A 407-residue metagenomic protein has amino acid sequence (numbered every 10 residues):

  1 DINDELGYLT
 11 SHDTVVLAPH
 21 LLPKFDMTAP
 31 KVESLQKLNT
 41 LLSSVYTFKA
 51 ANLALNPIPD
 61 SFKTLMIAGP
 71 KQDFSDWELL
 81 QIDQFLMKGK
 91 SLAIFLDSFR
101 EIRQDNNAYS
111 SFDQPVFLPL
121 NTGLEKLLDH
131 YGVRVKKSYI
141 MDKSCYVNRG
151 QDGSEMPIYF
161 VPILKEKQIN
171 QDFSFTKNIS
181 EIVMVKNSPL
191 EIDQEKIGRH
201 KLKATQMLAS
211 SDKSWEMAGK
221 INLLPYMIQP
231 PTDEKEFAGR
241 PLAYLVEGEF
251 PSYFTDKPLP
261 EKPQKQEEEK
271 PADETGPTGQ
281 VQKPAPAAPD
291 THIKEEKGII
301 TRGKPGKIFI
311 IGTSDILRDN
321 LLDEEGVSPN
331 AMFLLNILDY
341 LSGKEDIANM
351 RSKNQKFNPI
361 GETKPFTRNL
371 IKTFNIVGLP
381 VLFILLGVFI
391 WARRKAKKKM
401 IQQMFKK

Functional and structural regions predicted by a protein language model:
D1-D4, T10-S11, V15-D346: Acidic, S/T/G-rich, low-cysteine, solvent-exposed domains in lumenal/extracellular/periplasmic regions of secretory
D1-T40, N52, K344-K407: Hydrophobic targeting/anchoring helices
